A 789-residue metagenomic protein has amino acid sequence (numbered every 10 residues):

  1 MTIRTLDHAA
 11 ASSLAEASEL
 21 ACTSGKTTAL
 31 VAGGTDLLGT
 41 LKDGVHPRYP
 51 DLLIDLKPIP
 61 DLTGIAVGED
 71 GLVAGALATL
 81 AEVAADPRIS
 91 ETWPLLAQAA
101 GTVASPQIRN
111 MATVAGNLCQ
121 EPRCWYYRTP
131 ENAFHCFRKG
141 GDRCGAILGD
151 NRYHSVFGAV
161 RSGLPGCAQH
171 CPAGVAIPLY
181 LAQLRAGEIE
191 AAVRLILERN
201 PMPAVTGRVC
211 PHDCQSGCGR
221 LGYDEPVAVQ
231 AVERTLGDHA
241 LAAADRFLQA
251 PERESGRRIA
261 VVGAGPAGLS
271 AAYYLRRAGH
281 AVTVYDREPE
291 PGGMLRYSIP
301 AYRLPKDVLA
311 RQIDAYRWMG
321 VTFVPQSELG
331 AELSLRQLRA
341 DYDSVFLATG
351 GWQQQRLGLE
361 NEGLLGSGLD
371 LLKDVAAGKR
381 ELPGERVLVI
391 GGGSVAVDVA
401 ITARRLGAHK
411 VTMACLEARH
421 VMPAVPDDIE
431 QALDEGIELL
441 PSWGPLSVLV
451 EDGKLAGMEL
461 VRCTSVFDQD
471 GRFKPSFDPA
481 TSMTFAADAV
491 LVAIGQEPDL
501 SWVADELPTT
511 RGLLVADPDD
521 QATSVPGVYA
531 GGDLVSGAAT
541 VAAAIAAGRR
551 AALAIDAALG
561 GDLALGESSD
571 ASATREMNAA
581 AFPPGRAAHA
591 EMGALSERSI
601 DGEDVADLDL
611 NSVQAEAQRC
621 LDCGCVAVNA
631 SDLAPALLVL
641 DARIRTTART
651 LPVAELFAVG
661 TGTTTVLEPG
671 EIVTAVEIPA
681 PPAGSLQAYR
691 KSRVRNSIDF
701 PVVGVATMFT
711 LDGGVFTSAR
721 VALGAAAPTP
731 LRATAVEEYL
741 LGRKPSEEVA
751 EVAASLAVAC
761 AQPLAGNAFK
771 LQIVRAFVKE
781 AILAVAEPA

Functional and structural regions predicted by a protein language model:
M1-V175, A630-A789: C-terminal structural segment of proteins
L236-E252, R311-A331, Q354-L406, T509-S524: Glycine-rich dinucleotide-binding loop and its adjacent helix/turn
R253, R258-A260, A310-L359, S447-E459 (+3 more regions): Feature captures the FAD/FMN-dependent oxidoreductase FAD-binding
R257-T283, A396-R404: N-terminal Rossmann-like FAD-binding beta1-loop-alpha1 element of flavoenzymes
A281-V284, E288-W318, F323, A400-S447 (+1 more regions): Rossmann-like dinucleotide-binding cores of NAD(P)H-dependent redox enzymes
G363-E385, D468-A538: FAD-site-proximal beta/loop scaffold in flavoenzymes
V399, G531-D562: A conserved FAD-binding loop/helix module that cradles the flavin
E430-D434, W443-K454, V466, A557-D622: Mid-to-C-terminal Rossmann-like scaffold of FAD/NAD(P)H-dependent oxidoreductases
